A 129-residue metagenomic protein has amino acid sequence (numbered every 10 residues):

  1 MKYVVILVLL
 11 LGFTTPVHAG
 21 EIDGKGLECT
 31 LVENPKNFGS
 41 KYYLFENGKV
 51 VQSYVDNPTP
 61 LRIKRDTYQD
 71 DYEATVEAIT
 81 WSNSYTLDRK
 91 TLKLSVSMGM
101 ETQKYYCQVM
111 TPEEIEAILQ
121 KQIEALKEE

Functional and structural regions predicted by a protein language model:
Y3-F13: Sec-dependent N-terminal signal peptides
T15-E21: Sec/Tat signal peptide C-region and signal peptidase I cleavage site
E21-F38: Tryptophan-anchored aromatic micro-motifs
P35-Y42, E114-Q120: Extracellular/mature segments of secreted proteins
N37-R65, L94-G99: N-terminal glycine/threonine-rich, aromatic-flanked beta-hairpin/loop signature
D56-T91: Contiguous, well-ordered beta-strand patches that form the walls/edges of small beta-barrel/beta-sandwich domains
S82-E101, Y105-Q108: A short, solvent-exposed beta-edge/loop patch
E101-E129: C-terminal partner/receptor-binding element of secreted or periplasmic proteins
